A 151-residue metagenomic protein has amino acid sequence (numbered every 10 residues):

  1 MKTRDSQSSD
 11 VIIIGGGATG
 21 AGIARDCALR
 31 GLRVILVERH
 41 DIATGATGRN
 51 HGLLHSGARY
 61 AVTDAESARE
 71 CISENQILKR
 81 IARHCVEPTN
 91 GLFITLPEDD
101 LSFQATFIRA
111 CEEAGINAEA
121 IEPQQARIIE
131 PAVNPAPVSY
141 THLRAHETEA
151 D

Functional and structural regions predicted by a protein language model:
M1-S8: A short, basic/flexible loop-to-alpha-helix module at the beginning of a structural domain
V11-V34: N-terminal Rossmann-like FAD-binding beta1-loop-alpha1 element of flavoenzymes
I14, V37, I94-T95: Short hydrophobic segments within beta-strands
L29-T47: Glycine-rich FAD pyrophosphate-binding loop
H51-Q125, I129: Dinucleotide-binding Rossmann-like beta1-alpha1 core, especially the glycine-rich loop that anchors the ADP
N134-P135: Glycine-rich phosphate/pyrophosphate-binding loop and adjacent beta-alpha nucleotide/cofactor-binding cores
T141-T148: Conserved small/polar residues in nucleotide/adenosyl-binding loops
